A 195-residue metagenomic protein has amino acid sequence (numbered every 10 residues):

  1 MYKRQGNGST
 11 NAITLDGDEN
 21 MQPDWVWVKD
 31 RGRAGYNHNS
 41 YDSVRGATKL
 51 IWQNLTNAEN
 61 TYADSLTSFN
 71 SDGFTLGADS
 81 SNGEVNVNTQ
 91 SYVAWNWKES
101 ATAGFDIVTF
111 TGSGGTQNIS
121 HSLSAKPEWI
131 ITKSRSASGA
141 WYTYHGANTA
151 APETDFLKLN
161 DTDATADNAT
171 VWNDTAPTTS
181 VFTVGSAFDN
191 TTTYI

Functional and structural regions predicted by a protein language model:
K3-I195: Surface-exposed molecular-recognition determinants
